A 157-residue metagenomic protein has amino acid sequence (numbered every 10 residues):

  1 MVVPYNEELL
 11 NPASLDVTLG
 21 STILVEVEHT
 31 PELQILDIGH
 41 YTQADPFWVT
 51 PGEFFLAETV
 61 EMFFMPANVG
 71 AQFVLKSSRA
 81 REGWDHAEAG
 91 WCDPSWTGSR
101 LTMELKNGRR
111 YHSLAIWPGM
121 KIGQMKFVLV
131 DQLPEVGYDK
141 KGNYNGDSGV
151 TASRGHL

Functional and structural regions predicted by a protein language model:
M1-L157: DUTPase catalytic domain/fold
